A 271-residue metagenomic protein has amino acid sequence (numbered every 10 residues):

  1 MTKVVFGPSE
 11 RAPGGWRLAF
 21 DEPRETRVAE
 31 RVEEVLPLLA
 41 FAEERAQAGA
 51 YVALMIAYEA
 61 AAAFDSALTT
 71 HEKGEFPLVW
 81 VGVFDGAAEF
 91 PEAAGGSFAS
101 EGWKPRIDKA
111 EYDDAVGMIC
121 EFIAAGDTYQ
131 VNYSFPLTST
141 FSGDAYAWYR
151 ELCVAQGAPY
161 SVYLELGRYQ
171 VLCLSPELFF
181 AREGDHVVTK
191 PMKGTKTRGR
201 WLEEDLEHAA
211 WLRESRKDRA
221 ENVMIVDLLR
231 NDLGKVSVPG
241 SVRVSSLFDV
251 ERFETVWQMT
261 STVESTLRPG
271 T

Functional and structural regions predicted by a protein language model:
M1-T271: Extended alpha-helical targeting/anchoring segments, especially N-terminal organellar/secretory targeting helices
